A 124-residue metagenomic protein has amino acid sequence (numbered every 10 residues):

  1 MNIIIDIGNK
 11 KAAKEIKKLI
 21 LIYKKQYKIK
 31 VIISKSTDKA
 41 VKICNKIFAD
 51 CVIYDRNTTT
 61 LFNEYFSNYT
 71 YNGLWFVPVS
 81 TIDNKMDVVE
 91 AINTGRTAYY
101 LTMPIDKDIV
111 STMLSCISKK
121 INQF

Functional and structural regions predicted by a protein language model:
G8, P78-N84, M103-P104: Conserved active-site segment of CheY-like receiver
K10-I33: Two-component/phosphorelay signaling modules centered on CheY-like receiver
Y27-K35, I43, L101: Short hydrophobic/Thr-rich beta-strand motif most characteristic of the beta2 strand and flanking loop of CheY-like
S34-C51, T58-T59: Acidic, metal-coordinating helix/loop segments flanking the phosphotransfer/catalytic sites of two-component signaling
T58-L74: Short amphipathic alpha-helix used as the core "switch/output" element in two-component signaling
S80-Y99: Alpha4 helix (beta4-alpha4-beta5 surface) of REC/receiver domains from two-component response regulators
P104-L114: C-terminal output helix
L114-F124: The C-terminal output helix
